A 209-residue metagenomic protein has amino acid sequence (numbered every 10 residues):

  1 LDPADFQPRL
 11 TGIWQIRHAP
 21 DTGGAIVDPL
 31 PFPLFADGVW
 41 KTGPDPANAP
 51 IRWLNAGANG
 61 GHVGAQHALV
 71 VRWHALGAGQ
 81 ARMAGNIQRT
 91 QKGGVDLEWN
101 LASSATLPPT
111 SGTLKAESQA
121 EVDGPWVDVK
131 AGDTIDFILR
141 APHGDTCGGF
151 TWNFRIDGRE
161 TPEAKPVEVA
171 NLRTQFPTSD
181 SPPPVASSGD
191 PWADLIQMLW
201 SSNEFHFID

Functional and structural regions predicted by a protein language model:
L1-A186: Gly-Asp-aromatic-enriched flexible segments
S187-D209: Short, structured secondary-structure elements that scaffold catalytic or ligand/cofactor-binding regions
